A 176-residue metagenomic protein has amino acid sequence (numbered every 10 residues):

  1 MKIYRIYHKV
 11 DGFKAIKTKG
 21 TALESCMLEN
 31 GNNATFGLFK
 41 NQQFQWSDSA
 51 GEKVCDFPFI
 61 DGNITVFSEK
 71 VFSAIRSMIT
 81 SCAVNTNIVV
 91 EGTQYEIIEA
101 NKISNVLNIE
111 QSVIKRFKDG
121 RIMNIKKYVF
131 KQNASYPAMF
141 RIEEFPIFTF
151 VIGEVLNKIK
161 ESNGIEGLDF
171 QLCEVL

Functional and structural regions predicted by a protein language model:
M1-L176: Phosphate/anion-contacting hairpin/loop surfaces
